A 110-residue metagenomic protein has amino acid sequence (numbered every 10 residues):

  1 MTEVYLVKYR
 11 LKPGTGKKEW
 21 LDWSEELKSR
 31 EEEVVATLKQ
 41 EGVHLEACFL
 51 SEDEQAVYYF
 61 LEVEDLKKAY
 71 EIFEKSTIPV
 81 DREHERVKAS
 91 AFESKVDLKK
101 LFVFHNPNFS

Functional and structural regions predicted by a protein language model:
E3-L11: Active-site-flanking beta-strand signature of metal-NTP-handling nucleotidyl enzymes and homologous cyclase-like
T15-D22, K67-E71: Short, conserved charged micro-motifs
K17-G42: Short amphipathic alpha-helical segments
E33-L45, E62-K99: An amphipathic, aromatic/His-enriched active-site/gating alpha helix that lines ligand/cofactor pockets
A47-E52: Short beta-strand
E54-A56: Short, surface-exposed coil-to-beta transition loops
S94-S110: Short, low-order "capping/linker" segments at domain edges
